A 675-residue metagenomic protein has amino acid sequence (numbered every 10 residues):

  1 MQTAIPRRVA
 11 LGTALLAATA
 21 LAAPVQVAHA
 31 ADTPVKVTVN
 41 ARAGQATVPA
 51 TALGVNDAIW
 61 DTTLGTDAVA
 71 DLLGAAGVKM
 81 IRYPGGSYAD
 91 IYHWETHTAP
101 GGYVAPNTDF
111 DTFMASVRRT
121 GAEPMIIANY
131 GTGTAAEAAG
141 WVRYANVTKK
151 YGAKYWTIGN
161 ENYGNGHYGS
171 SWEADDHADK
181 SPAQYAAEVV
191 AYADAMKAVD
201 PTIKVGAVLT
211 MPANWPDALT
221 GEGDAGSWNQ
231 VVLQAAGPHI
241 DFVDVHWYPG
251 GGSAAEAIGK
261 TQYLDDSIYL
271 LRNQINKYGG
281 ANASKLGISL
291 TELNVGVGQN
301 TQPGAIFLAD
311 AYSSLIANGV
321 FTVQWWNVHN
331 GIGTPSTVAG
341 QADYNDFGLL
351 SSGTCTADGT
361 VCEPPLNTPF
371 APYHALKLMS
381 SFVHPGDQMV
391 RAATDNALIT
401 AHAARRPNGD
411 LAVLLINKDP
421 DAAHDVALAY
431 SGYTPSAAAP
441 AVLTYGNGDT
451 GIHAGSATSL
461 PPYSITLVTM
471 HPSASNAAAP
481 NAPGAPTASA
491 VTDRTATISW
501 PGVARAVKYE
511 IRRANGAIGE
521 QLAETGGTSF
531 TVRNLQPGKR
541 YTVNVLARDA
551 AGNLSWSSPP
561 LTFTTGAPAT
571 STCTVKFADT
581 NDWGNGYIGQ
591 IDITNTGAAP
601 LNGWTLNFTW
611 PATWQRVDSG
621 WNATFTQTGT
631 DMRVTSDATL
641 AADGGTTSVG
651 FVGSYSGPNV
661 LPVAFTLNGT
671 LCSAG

Functional and structural regions predicted by a protein language model:
A31-P238: N-terminal catalytic cores of secreted or lumenal carbohydrate-active enzymes
P182-Y312, N318: Noncatalytic carbohydrate-binding groove/subsite architecture in carbohydrate-active enzymes
L290, V295-K377, D387-I399: Aromatic/acidic polysaccharide-binding cleft in carbohydrate-active enzymes
D395-T434, G584, G589-N595, P600: Carbohydrate-binding surface patches
I416-A477: C-terminal beta-sandwich/jelly-roll accessory domains of carbohydrate-active enzymes
H471, S475-A477, P568-G675: Extracellular low-complexity, O-glycosylation-prone Ser/Thr/Pro/Gly-rich "stalks" and linkers flanking catalytic
N476-R505, P537, L554-P568: Pro/Thr/Ser/Gly-rich low-complexity, intrinsically disordered linker/stalk tracts
V532-A551: Beta-strand-rich modules
